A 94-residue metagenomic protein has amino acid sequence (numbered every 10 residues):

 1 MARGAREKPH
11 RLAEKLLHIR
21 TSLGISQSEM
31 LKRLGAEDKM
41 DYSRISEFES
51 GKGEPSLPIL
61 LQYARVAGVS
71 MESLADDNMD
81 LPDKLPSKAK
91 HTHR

Functional and structural regions predicted by a protein language model:
M1-L23: A short, Lys/Arg-rich alpha-helix, primarily the initiator
M1-R6, R65, S73-R94: Short, charged recognition helix plus adjacent turn of helix-turn-helix-like nucleic-acid-binding domains
R11-E14, G24-I25, M40, P55-P58: Residue-level signal for the short linker/turn that defines the boundary of a DNA-recognition helix
G24-E47: Short alpha-helical DNA-recognition segment
L34, E49, I59, A75-N78: DNA major-groove recognition helix of helix-turn-helix
K39, S50, P82-L85: Short Asp/Glu-rich motifs
S56-S73: DNA major-groove recognition helix of helix-turn-helix/homeodomain DNA-binding modules
